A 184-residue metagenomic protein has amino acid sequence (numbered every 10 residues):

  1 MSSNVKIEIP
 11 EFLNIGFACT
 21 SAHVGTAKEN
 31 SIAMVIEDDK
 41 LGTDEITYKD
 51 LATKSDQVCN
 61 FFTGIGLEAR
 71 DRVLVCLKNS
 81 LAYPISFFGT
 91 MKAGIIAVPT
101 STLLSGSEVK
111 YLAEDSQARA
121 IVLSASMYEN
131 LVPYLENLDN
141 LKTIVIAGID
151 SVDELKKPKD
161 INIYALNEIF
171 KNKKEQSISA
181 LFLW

Functional and structural regions predicted by a protein language model:
M1-E11: Short, charged, surface-exposed hinge/linker loops at domain edges that act as mobile lids or interdomain connectors
I9-V35, T53: A short N-terminal helical cap/helix-turn-helix that marks the beginning of AMP-binding/adenylate-forming
L13, D44, N162: Residues that recognize and position ribonucleotide moieties
N30, M34-F88, S105-K110, A165-I169: Conserved AMP-binding/adenylate-forming core of the ANL superfamily
N30-I32, K157, N162-W184: Conserved pre-ATP/AMP-binding loop-to-beta segment of ANL
K92-E168: Structural core segment of the AMP-binding/adenylate-forming
